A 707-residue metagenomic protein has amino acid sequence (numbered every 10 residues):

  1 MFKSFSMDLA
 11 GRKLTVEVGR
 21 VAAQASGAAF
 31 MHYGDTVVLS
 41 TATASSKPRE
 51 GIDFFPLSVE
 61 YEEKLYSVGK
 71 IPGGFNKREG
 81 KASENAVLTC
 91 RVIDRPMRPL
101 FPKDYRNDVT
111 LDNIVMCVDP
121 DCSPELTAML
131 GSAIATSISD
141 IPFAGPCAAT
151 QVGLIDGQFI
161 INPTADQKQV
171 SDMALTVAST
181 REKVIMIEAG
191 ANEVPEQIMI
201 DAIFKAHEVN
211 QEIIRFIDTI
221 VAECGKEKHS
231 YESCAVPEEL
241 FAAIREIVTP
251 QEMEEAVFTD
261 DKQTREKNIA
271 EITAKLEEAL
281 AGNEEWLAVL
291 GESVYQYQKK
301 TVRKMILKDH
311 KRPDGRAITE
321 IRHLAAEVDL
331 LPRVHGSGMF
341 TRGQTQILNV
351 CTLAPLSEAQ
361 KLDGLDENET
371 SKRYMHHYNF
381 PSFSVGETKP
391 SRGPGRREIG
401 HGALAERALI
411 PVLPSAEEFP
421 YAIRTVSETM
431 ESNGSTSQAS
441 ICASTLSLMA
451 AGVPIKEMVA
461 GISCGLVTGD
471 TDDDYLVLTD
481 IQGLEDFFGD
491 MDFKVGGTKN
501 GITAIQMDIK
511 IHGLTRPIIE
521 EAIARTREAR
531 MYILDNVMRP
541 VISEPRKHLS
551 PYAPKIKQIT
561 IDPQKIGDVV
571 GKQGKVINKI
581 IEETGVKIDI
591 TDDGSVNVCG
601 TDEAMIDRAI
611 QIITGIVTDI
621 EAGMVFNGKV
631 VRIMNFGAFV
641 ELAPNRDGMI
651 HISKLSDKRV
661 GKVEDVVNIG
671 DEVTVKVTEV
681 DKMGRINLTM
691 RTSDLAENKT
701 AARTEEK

Functional and structural regions predicted by a protein language model:
M1-E232: Long, basic N-terminal domains or extensions that often function in RNA/ssDNA interaction or organelle/cellular
M1-F30, G34-S45, D53, S230-E369 (+3 more regions): Extended amphipathic alpha-helical scaffolds
A25-T110, V115-C122, E188, L330 (+3 more regions): Glycine-rich, flexible beta-strand/loop modules in the N-terminal catalytic cores of phosphate-handling
G27-A29, C122-I141, V328-C351, N433-P454 (+1 more regions): Conserved phosphate/anionic-ligand binding catalytic regions in large, soluble enzymes, centered on
K103-V109, A144-P146, I213-Y231, Q263 (+7 more regions): Flexible, glycine/charged-enriched surface loops at secondary-structure junctions
N113, I185-G190, Y231-A235, E246-A256 (+6 more regions): Short, hydrophobic beta-strand segments
D140-V257, L448-K547: Mobile "lid/hinge" segments at catalytic clefts and subdomain interfaces of large enzymes
L290, Y552-I556, P563-K707: Single-stranded RNA-binding regions, centering on S1/OB-family and related RNA-binding modules
